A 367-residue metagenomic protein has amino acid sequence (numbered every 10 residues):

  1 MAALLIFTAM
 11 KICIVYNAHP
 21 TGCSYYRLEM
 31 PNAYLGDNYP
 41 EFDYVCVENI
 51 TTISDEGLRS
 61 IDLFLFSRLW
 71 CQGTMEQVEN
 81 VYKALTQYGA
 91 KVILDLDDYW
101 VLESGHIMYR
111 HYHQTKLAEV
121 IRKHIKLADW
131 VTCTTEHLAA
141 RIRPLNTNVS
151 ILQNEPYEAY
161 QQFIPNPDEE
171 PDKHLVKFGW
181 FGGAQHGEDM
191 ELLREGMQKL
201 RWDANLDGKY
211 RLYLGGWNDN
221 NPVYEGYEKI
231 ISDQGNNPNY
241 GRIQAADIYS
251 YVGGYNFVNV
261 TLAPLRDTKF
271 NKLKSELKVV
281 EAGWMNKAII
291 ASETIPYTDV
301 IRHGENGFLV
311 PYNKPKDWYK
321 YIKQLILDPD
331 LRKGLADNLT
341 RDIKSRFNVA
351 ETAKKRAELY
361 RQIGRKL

Functional and structural regions predicted by a protein language model:
F7-C71: N-terminal pre-catalytic "stem/leader" segment of glycosyltransferase-like enzymes
Y16-Y34, Y157-I164, E170-G254: Conserved catalytic-core segment of nucleotide-activated headgroup transferases in glycan assembly
L63, L85-L102: Active-site proximal beta-strand in glycosyltransferases
N80-Q87, H111-W130: Membrane-proximal helix-turn-helix segments that form the acceptor-binding/catalytic region of lipid-linked
K126-I164: Donor nucleotide-sugar binding/catalytic pocket of nucleotide-sugar-dependent glycosyltransferases
E188, R242-E281, I290-D299: Nucleotide-sugar-dependent
V279, H303-G304, F308-P315, Q324-D330: Conserved acidic donor-binding segment of nucleotide-sugar-dependent glycosyltransferases
D317, Q324, L331-R346, K355-E358: A short, well-ordered alpha-helix in the C-terminal region of glycosyltransferases
